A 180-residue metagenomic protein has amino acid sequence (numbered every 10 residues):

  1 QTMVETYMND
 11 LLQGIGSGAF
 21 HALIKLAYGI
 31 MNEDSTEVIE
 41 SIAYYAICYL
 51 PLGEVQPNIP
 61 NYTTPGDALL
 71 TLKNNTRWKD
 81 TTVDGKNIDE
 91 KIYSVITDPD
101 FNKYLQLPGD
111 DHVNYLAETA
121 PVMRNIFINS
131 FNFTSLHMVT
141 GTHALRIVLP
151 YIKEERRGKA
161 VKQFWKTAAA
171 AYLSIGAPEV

Functional and structural regions predicted by a protein language model:
Q1-V180: Mature, well-folded catalytic/scaffold domains that follow N-terminal targeting or propeptide regions
